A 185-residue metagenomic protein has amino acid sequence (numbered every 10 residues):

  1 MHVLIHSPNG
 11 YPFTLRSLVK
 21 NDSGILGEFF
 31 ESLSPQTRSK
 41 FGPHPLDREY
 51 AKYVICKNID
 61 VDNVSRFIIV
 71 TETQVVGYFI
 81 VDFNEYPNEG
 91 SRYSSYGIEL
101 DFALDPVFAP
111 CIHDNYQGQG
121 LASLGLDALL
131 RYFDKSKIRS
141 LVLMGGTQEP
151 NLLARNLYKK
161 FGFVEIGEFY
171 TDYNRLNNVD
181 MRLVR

Functional and structural regions predicted by a protein language model:
P12-E28: A short beta-loop-alpha structural element at the N-terminal edge of CoA-dependent acyl/N-acetyltransferase catalytic
S34-C56: Conserved GNAT-fold acetyl-CoA-binding loop/helix
I68, Y96-F102, V107-G118, G146-Q148: A short, internal acetyl-CoA/4′-phosphopantetheine-binding micro-motif in the GNAT/acyltransferase core
E72-A109, D172-Y173: Conserved acyl-donor/pantetheine-binding loop and adjacent beta-alpha core of acyl/acetyltransferases and related
L104, F133-T147: Conserved GNAT acetyl-CoA-binding A-motif
Y116-A128: Conserved acetyl-CoA pyrophosphate-binding loop and the N-cap/start of the following alpha-helix in GNAT-like
Q117, V142-R155, T171-L176: Conserved beta-strand-loop-alpha-helix junction that forms the acyl-donor binding cleft
S123, K135-S136, Q148-G167: Conserved active-site alpha-helix within GNAT-family acetyltransferase domains
